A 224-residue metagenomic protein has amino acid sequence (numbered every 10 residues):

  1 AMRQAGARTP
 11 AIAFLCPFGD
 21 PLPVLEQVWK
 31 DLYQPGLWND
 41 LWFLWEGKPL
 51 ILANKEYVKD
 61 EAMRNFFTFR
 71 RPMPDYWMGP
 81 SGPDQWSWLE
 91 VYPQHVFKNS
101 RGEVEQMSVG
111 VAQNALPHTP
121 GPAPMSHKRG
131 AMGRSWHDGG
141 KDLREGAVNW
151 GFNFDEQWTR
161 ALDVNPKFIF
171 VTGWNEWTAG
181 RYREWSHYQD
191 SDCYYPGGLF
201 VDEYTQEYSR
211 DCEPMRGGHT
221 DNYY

Functional and structural regions predicted by a protein language model:
A1-Y224: Glycan-processing catalytic domains of CAZymes
